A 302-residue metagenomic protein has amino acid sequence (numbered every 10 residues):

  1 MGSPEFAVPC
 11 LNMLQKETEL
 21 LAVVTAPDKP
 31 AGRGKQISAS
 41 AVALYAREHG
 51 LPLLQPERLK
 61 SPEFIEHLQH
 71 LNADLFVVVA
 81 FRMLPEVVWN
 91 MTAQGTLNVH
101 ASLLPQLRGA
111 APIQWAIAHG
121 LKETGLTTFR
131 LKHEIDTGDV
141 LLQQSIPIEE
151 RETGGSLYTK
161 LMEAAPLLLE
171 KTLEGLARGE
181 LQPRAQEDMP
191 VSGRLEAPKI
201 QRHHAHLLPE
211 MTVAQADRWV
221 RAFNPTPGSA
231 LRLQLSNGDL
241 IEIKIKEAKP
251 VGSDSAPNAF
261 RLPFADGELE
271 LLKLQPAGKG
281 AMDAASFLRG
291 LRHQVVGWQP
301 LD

Functional and structural regions predicted by a protein language model:
M1-G34: N-terminal Rossmann-like dinucleotide-binding module
S3-F6, E57-K60, A80-M83, K249-V251: Short beta->alpha connector loops
K16, A26, A73-E196: Donor/substrate-binding cores of folate-linked one-carbon enzymes
E19, G50-P52, G95: Conserved beta-strand segments of alpha/beta enzyme cores
A22, Q55, L141-L142: A structural microfeature
A26, P30-D74: N-terminal glycine-/serine-/threonine-rich beta1-alpha1-beta2 phosphate-ribose binding loop of Rossmann-like
P190-D302: Internal anion-binding site segments
